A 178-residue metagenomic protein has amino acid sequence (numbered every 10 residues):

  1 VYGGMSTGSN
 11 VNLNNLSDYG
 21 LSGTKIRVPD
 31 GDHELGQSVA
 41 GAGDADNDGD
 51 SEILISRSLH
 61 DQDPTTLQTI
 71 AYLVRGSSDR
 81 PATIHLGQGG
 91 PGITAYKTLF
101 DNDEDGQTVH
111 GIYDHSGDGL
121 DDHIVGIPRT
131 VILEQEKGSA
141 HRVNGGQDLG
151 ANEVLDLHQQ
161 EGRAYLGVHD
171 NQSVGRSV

Functional and structural regions predicted by a protein language model:
V1-V178: Conserved beta-strand/short-helix segments that make up beta-rich extracellular adhesion/recognition modules
